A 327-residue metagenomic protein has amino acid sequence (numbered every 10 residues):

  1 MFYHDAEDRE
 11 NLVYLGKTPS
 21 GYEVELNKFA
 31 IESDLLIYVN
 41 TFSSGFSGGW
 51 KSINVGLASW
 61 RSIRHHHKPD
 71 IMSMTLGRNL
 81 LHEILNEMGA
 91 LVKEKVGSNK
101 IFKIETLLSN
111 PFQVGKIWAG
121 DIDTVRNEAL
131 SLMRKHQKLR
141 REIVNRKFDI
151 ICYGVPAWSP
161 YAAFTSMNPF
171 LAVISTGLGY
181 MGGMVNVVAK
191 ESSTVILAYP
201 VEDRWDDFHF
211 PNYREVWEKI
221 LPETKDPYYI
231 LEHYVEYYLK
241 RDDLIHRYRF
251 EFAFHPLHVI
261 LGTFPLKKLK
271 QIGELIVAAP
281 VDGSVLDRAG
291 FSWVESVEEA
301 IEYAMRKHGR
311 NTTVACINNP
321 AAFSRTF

Functional and structural regions predicted by a protein language model:
M1-G49: An acidic, phosphate/nucleotide-engaging active-site surface
I37-V39, D149-G154, I196, A315-C316: Structural motif
T41-F42, K51-K103: Mobile "lid/hinge" segments at catalytic clefts and subdomain interfaces of large enzymes
G49-D70, P169-Y180, V216-K219: A short, gly/pro- and small-residue-rich
R78-F164: Membrane-embedded hairpin module used as a gating/binding unit in multi-pass transport and secretion proteins
T124, E128-E142, T176-V185, E251-L269 (+1 more regions): A short, acidic, amphipathic alpha-helical segment used as a generic capping/interface helix at domain edges
L171-E274: C-terminal catalytic subdomain
L261-F327: Extended hydrophobic packing segments that form well-structured cores
